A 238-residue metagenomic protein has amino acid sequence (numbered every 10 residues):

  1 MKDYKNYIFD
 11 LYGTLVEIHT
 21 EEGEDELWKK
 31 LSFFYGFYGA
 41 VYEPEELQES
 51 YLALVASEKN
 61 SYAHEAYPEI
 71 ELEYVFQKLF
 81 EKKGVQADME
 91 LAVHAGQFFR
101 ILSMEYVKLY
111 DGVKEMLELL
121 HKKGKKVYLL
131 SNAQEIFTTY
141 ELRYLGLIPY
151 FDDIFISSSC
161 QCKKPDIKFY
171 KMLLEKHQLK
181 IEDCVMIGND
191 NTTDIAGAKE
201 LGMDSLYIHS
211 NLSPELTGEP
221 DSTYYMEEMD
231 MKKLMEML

Functional and structural regions predicted by a protein language model:
M1-Y7, E17-E21, Y38-E45, E90 (+3 more regions): Asp-based, Mg2+/Mn2+-dependent phosphohydrolase catalytic module
I8, V16-E17, A53-E58: Short glycine-rich His-centered loop
E22-Y35: Basic, amphipathic juxtamembrane/active-site segments that coordinate anionic phosphate or diphosphate groups
E24, E69, L109, S131 (+1 more regions): Charged, low-complexity surface patches
K29, I70-Y74, I136, K168: A generic alpha-helix surface/boundary motif
S32, E45-Q97: A metal-dependent, Asp-based hydrolase signature
A66-Y74, K82, D88-M89, F98-Y128 (+1 more regions): Short, acidic loop-to-helix structural element flanking the phosphoryl-transfer center in phosphate-processing enzymes
